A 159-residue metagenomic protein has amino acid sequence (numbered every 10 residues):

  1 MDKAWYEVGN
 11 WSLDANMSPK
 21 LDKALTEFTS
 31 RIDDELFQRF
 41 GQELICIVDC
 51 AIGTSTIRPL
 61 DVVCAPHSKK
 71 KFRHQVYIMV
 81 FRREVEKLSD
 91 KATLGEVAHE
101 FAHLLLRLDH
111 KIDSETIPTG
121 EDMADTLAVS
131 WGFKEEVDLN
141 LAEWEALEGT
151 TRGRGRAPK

Functional and structural regions predicted by a protein language model:
M1, D113, P158-K159: Short intrinsically disordered terminal tails
M1-R58: A metal-dependent hydrolase signature that marks the N-terminal structural subdomain at the beginning of catalytic folds
Q38-G41, S68-R73, L108, I112-T116: Intrinsically disordered, low-complexity coil segments
A51-S89, L104, L108: Active-site scaffold of zinc-dependent metalloenzymes
I57-A65, D125, G153-K159: Short, charged low-complexity intrinsically disordered segments located at boundaries of structured domains
E86, A92, E100-M123, S130-E136: Catalytic Zn2+-binding segment of zinc metalloproteases
K134-K159: Long, well-structured alpha-helical subdomains associated with metal-dependent extracellular/ecto-lumenal hydrolases
